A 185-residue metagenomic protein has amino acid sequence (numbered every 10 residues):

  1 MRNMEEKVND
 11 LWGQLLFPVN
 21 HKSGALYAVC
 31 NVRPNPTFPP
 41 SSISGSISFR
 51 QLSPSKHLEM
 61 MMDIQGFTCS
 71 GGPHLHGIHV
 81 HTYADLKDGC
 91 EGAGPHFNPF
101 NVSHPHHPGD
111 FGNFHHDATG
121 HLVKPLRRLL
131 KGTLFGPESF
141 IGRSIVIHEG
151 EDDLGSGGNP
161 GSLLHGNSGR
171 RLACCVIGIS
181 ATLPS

Functional and structural regions predicted by a protein language model:
M1-S185: N-terminal leader/targeting pre-sequences
